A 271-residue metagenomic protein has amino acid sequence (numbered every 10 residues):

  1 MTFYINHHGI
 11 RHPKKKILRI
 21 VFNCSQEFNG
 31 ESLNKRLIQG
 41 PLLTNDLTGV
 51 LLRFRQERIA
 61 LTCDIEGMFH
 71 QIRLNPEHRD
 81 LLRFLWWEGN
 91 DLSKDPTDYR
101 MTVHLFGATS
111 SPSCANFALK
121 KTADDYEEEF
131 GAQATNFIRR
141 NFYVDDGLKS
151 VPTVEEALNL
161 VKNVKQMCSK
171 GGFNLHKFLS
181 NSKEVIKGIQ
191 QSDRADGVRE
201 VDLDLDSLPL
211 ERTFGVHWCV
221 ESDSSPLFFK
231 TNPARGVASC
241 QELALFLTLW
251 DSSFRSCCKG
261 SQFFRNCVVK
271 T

Functional and structural regions predicted by a protein language model:
M1-T271: Conserved acidic
